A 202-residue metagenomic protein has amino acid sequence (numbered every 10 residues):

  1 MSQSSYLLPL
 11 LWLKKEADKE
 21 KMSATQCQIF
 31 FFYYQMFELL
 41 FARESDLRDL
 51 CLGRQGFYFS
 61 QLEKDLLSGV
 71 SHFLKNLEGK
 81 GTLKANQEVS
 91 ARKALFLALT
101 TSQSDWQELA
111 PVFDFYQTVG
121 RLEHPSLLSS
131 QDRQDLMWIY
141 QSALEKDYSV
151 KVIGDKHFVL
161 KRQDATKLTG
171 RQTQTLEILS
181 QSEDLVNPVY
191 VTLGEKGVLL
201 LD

Functional and structural regions predicted by a protein language model:
M1-D202: Domain-edge interaction signal
